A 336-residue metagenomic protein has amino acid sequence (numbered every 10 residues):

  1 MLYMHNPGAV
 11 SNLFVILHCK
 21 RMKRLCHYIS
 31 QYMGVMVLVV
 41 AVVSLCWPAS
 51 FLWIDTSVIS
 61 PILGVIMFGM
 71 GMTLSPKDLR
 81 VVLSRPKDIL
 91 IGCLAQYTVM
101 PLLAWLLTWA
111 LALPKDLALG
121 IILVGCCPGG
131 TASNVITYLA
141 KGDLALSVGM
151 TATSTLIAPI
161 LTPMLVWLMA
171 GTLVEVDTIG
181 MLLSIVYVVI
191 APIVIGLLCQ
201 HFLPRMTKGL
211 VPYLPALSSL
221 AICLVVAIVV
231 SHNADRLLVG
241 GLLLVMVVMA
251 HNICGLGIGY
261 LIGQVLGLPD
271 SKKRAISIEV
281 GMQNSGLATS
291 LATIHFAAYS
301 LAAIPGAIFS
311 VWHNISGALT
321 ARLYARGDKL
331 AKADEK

Functional and structural regions predicted by a protein language model:
Y3-H5, A9-K336: Alpha-helical transmembrane segments of multi-pass small-molecule/ion transporters
